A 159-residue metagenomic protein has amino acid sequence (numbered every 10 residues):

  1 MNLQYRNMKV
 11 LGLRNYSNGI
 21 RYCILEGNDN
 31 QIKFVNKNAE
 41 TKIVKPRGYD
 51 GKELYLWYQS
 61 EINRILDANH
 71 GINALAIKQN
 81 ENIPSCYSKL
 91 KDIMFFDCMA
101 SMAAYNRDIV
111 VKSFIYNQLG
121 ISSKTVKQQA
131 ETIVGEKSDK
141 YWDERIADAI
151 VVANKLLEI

Functional and structural regions predicted by a protein language model:
N2-V10, Y16-I159: Phosphate- and other anionic-substrate recognition elements at nucleic-acid/protein interfaces
